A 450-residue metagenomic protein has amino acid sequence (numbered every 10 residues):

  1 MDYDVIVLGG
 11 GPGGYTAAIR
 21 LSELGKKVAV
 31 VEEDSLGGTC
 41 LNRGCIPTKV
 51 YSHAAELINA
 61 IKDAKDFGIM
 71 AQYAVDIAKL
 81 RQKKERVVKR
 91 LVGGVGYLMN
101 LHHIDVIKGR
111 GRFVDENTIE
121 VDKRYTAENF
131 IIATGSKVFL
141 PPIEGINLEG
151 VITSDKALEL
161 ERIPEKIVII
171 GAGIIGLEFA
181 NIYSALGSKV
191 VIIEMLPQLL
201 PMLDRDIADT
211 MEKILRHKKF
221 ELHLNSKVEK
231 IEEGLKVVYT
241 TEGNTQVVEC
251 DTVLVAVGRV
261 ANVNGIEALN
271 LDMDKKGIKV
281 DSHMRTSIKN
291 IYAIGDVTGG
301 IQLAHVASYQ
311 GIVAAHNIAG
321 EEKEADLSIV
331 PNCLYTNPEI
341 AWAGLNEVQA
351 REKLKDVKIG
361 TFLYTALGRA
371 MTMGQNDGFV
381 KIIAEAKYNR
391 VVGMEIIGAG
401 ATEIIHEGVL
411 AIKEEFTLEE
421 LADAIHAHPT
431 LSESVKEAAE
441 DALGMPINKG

Functional and structural regions predicted by a protein language model:
M1-Y3, V121-N129, G243-T252, S287: Core beta-strand elements of the Rossmann-like FAD/NAD(P) dinucleotide-binding domain in flavoenzyme oxidoreductases
Y3, N42-R43, P47-R124, L203-S226 (+2 more regions): N-terminal Rossmann-like dinucleotide/flavin-binding domain of flavoprotein oxidoreductases that bind FAD/FMN
L8-G13, I19-D34, I46, V50-L57 (+3 more regions): Flexible, glycine-rich terminal cap/loop adjacent to redox cofactors in electron-transfer oxidoreductases
G13, G37, I175: Hydrophobic/small residue at the entry helix of a nucleotide-binding pocket
S22-L41, S188-L199: Glycine-rich FAD pyrophosphate-binding loop
C45, T134-K189, I193, E221 (+1 more regions): Glycine-rich dinucleotide-binding loop and its adjacent helix/turn
R86-V92, G96, L158-E159, P164-V168 (+4 more regions): Rossmann-like dinucleotide-binding cores of NAD(P)H-dependent redox enzymes
N147-I163, V247-I318: FAD-site-proximal beta/loop scaffold in flavoenzymes
